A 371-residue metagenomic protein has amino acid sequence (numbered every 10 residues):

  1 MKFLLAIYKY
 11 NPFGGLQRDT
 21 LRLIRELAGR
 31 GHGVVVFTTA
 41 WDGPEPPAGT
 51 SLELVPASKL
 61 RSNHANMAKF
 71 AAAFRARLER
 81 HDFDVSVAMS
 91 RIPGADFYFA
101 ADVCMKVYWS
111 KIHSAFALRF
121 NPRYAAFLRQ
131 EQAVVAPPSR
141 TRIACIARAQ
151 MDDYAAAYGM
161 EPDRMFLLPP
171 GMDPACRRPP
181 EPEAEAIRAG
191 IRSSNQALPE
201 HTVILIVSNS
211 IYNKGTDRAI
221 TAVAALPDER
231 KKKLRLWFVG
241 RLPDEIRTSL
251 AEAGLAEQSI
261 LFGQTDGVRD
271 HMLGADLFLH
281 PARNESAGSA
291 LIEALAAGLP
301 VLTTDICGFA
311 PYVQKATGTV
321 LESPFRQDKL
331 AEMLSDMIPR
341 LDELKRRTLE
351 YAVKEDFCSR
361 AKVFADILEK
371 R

Functional and structural regions predicted by a protein language model:
R18-R22, T202, I206-A225: A conserved mid-protein helix/loop that constitutes part of the nucleotide-sugar donor-binding site
P122-I146: Membrane-proximal helix-turn-helix segments that form the acceptor-binding/catalytic region of lipid-linked
P137-L167, M172-P182: A short, active-site helix/loop in glycosyltransferases that binds the activated sugar's phosphate group
K232-E257, F262: Short, structured helix-loop element that forms part of the nucleotide-activated donor/catalytic region
Q264, R283: Aromatic "clamp/platform" in nucleotide-sugar-dependent glycosyltransferases that forms part of the donor/acceptor
P300-T303: Short hydrophobic beta-strand element within catalytic cores of glycosyltransferases and related nucleotide-activated
A310-L334: Change "using UDP/GDP/dTDP sugars" to "using nucleotide sugars
D342-L368: A charged, aromatic-enriched C-terminal amphipathic alpha-helix characteristic of glycosyltransferases across folds
